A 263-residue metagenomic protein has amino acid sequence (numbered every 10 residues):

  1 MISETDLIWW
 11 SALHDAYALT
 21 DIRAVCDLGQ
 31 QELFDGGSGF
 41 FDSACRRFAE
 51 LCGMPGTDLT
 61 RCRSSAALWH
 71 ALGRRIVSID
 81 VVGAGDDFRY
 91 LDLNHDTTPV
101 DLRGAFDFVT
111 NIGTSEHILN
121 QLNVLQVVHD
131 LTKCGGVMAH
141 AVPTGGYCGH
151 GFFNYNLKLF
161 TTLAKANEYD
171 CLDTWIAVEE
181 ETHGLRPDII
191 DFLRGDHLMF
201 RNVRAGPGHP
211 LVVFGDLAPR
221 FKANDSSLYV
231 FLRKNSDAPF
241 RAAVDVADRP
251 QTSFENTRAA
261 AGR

Functional and structural regions predicted by a protein language model:
M1-R23, E32-D42: Class I SAM-dependent methyltransferase Rossmann-like catalytic core, especially the SAM/SAH-binding loop
I2-D6, Q30-E32, F41, F48 (+4 more regions): Catalytic cores of nucleotide-sugar-dependent glycosyltransferases that transfer UDP/GDP/TDP-activated
L19-I22, R103, E168: Alpha-helix termination/capping residues and helix-transition junctions
A24-L28, E50, T60-G149: Conserved SAM-binding loop
Q31-A67: Class I S-adenosyl-L-methionine-dependent methyltransferase module
E32, G83-G85, H95, I176-E181: Residue-level detector of flexible, active-site-proximal loop/helix-junction positions within diverse enzyme catalytic
G37-F40, F88-R89, G149-F153: A short acidic (Asp/Glu
P55, H70-L72, T98, L119-G262: S-adenosyl-L-methionine-dependent methyltransferase catalytic module, highlighting the catalytic core
